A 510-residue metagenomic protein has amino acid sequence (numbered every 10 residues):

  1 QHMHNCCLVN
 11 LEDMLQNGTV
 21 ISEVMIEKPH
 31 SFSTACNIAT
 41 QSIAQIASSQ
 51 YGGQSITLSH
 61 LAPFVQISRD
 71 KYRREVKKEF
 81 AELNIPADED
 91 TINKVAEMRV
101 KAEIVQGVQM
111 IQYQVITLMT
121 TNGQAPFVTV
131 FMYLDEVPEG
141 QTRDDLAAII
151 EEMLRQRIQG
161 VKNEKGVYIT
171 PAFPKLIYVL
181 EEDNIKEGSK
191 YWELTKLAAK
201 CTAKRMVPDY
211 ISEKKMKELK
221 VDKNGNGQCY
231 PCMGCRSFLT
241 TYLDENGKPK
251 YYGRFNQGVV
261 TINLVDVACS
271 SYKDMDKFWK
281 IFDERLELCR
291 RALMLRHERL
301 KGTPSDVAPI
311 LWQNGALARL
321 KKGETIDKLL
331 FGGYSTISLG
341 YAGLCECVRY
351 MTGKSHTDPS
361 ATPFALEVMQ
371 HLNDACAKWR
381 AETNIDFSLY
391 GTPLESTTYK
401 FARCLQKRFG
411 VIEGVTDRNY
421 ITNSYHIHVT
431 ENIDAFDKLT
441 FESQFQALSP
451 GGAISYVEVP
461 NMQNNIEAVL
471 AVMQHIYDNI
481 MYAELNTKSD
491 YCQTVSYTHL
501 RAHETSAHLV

Functional and structural regions predicted by a protein language model:
Q1-Y497: Extended catalytic cores of very large enzyme megasubunits
T498-T505: Conserved small/polar residues in nucleotide/adenosyl-binding loops
V510: Cysteine-rich micro-motifs
